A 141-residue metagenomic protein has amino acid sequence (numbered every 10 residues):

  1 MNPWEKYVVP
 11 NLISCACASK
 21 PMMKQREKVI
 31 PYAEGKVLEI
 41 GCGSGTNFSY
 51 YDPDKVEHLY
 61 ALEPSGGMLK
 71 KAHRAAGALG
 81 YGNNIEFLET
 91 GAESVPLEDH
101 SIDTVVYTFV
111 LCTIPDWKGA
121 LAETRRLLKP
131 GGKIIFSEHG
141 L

Functional and structural regions predicted by a protein language model:
M1-P21: Class I SAM-dependent methyltransferase Rossmann-like catalytic core, especially the SAM/SAH-binding loop
A16-K36, T46-Y50: Conserved alpha-helix/loop element of class I SAM-dependent methyltransferases that forms part of the SAM/SAH-binding
G35, E57, D103: Conserved acidic residues
L38-I40, S44-S94: Class I SAM-dependent methyltransferase SAM/SAH-binding core
E93-V105: A short acidic, Gly/Pro-enriched loop at the edge of an enzyme's catalytic core that lines a small-molecule cofactor
D103-D116: A short SAM/SAH-binding and catalytic strip from SAM-dependent methyltransferases
K118-P130: A short glycine-rich, Lys/Arg-flanked "PGG" loop and its adjoining helix->strand segment in the class I
G131-E138: Conserved beta-strand signature within the Rossmann-like core of class I S-adenosyl-L-methionine
